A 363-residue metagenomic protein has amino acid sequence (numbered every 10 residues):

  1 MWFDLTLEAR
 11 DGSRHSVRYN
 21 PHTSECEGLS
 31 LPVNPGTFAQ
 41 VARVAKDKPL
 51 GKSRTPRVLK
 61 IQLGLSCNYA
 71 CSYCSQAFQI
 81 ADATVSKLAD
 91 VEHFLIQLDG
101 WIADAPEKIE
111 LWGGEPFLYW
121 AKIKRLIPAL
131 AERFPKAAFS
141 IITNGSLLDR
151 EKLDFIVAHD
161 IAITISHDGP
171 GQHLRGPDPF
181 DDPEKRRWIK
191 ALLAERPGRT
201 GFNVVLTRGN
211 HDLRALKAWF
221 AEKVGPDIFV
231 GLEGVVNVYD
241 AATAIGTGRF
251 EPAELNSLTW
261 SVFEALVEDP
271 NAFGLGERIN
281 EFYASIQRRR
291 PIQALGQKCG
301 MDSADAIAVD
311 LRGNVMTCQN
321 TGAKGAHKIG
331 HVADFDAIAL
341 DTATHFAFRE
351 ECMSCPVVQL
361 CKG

Functional and structural regions predicted by a protein language model:
M1-K60, F78: N-terminal [4Fe-4S]-dependent radical SAM core
L31-P32, K122, T321: Residue-level structural signal for beta-strand termini and adjacent loop
K52-V91: Canonical Radical SAM [4Fe-4S] cluster-binding loop centered on the CxxxCxxC motif and its immediate flanking residues
L63-A70, E115, C352, V358-Q359: Cysteine-centered iron-sulfur cluster-binding motifs in ferredoxin-type domains/subunits of redox enzymes
I80, V91-E110, Y119-A241: Radical SAM/AdoMet-radical enzyme domain recognition
A253-R290, N314-G363: C-terminal accessory region of radical SAM enzymes
C299-A304: Short, small/polar residue-rich loop motifs at catalytic or cofactor-binding pockets
V309-D310: Short, acidic, Ser/Thr-enriched surface-loop or helix-capping motifs
